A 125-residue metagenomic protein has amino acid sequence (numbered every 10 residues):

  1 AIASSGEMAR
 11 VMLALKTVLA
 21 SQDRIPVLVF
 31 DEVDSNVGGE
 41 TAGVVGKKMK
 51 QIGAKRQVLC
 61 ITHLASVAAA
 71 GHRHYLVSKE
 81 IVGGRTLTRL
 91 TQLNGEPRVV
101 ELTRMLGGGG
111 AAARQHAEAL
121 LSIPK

Functional and structural regions predicted by a protein language model:
A1-L13, S35-G39, T91-Q92: Conserved ABC ATPase signature
I2, A9, V18, E118 (+1 more regions): Charged, polyampholytic interaction/assembly segments that form long, compositionally biased interfaces
G6-L28: GG-anchored amphipathic helix commonly corresponding to the ABC/SMC/Rad50 NBD signature/C-loop
T17-S21, G39, Q51: Conserved helix-loop functional segments at active or binding sites
V18, S35, V82: Short, glycine-/Ser/Thr-/acidic-enriched flexible segments
D31-E32: Walker B catalytic acidic pair
E40-K125: C-terminal lobe/lid and adjacent interdomain/linker elements of RecA-like ASCE P-loop ATPase modules
